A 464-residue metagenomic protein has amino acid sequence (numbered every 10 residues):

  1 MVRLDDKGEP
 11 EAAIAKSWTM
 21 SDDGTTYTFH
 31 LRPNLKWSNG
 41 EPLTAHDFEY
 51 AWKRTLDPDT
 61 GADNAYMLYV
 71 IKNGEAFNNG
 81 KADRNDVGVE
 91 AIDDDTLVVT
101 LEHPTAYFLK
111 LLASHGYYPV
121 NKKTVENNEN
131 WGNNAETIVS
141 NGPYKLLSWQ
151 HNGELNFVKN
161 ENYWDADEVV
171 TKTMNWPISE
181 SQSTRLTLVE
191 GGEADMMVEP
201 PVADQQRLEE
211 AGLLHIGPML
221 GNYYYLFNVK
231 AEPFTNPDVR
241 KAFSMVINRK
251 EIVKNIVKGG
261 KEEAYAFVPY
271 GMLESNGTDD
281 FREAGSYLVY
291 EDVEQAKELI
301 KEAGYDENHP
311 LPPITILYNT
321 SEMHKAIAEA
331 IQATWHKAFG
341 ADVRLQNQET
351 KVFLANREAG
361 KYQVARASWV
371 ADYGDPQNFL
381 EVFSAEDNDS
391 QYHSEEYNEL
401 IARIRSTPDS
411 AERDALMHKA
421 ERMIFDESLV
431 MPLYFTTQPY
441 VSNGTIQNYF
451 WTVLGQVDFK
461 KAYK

Functional and structural regions predicted by a protein language model:
M1-D22, V139-S140: N-terminal lobe/hinge region of extracytoplasmic solute-binding protein
K16-Y66, V98, P233-T235: Aromatic- and charge-enriched surface segment that lines or borders ligand/interaction sites
T44-A51, D94-T100, G142-P143, T171-T173 (+5 more regions): Alpha-helical secondary-structure segments
R84, E90, D95, L101-T173 (+1 more regions): Gly/Pro-rich hinge or "lid" segments in bacterial periplasmic/extracellular proteins
L147-V158, N175-A231, K254-N255: Extracellular/periplasmic solute-recognition and catalytic clefts
E263-E302, S321-A326: Structural transition elements
L288-Y290, D342-A355, N378-G444, G455 (+1 more regions): Extracytoplasmic/peripheral linker and loop segments enriched in polar/acidic and small residues with frequent Thr/Pro
V293, K297-A371, S410, Q438: Ligand/substrate-recognition segments at binding pockets and active sites
